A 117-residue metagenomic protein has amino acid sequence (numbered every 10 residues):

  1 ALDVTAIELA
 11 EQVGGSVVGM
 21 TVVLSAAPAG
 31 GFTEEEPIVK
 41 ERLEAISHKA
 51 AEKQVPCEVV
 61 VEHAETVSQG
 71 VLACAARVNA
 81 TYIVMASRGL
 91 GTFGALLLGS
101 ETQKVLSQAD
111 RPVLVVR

Functional and structural regions predicted by a protein language model:
A1-E36, K49-E58: Small/aliphatic-rich secondary-structure junction motif
A6, I46, V71, V105: Aromatic/hydrophobic pocket-lining residues that form π-stacking "cages" and hydrophobic walls in ligand
E8-E11, A76, S107: Solvent-exposed polar/charged
T21-V23, A86-R88, R117: Short secondary-structure boundary segments
A29-F32, G70-L72, A95-L97: Short, well-ordered secondary-structure micro-motifs
E52-I83: Structural beta-alpha unit
Y82-Q108: Glycine-rich, Arg-bearing micro-motifs that act as flexible, cationic patches
R111-V116: Short, flexible loop segments at boundaries between secondary-structure elements
